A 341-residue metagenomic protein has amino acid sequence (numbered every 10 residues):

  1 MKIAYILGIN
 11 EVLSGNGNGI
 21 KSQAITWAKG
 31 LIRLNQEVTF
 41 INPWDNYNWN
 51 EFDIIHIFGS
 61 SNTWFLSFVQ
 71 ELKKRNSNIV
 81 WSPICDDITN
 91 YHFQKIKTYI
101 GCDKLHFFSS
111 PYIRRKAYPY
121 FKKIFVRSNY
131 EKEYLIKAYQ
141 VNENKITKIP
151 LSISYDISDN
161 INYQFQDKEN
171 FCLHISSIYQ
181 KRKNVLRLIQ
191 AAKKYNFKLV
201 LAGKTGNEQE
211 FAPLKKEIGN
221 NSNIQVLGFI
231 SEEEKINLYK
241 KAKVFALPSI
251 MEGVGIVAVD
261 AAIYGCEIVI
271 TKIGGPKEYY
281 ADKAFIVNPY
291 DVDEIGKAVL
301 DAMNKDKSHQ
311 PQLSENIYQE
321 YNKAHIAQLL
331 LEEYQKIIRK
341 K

Functional and structural regions predicted by a protein language model:
G19, N304-K340: A charged, aromatic-enriched C-terminal amphipathic alpha-helix characteristic of glycosyltransferases across folds
D103-I124: Membrane-proximal helix-turn-helix segments that form the acceptor-binding/catalytic region of lipid-linked
P119-K137, V141-D159, F171: Donor nucleotide-sugar binding/catalytic pocket of nucleotide-sugar-dependent glycosyltransferases
Q164-K183, I189-K194, V200: Conserved donor-binding/catalytic core segment of Leloir-type glycosyltransferases
A212-I236: Nucleotide-activated donor-binding/catalytic signature segment of Leloir-type glycosyltransferases, i.e., the conserved
P248-I250: Aromatic "clamp/platform" in nucleotide-sugar-dependent glycosyltransferases that forms part of the donor/acceptor
E267-I270: Short hydrophobic beta-strand element within catalytic cores of glycosyltransferases and related nucleotide-activated
A284-V292, L300-K307: Conserved acidic donor-binding segment of nucleotide-sugar-dependent glycosyltransferases
